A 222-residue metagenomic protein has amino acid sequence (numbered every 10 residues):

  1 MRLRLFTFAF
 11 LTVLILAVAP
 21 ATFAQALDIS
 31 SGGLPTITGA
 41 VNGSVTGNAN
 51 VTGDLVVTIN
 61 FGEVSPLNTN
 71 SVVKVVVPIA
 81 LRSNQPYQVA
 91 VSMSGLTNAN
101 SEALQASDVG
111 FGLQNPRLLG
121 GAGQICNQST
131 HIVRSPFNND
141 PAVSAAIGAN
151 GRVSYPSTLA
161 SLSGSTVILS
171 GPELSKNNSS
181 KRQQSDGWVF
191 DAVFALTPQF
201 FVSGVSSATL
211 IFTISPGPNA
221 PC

Functional and structural regions predicted by a protein language model:
M1-L5: Positively charged n-region of N-terminal signal peptides that target proteins for export
F8-V18: Bacterial N-terminal signal peptides
A17-A19, L113, P136-F137, I147 (+1 more regions): N-terminal regions of proteins, emphasizing targeting and processing segments when present
F23-F137, L169-C222: N-terminal small/polar-rich segments of proteins
K74, A142-R182: Local beta-strand/beta-hairpin segments that build beta-sheet-rich folds
